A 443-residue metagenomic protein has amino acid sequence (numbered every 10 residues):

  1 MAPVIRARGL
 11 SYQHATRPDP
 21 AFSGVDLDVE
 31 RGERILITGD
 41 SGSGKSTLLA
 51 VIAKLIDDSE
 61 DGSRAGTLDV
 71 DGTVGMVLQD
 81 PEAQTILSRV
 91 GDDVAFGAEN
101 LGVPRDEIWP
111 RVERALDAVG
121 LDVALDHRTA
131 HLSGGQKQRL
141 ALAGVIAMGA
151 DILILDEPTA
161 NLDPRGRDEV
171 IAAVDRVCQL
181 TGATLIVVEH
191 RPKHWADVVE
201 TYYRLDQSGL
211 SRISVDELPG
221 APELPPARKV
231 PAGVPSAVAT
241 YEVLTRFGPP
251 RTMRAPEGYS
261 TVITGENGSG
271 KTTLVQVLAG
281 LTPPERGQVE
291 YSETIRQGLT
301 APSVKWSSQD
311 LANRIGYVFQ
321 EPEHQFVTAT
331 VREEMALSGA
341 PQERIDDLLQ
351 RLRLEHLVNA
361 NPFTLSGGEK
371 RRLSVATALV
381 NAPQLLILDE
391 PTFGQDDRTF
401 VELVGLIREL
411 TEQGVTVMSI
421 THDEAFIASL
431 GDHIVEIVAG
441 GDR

Functional and structural regions predicted by a protein language model:
A53, A279: Helix-to-loop junction immediately C-terminal to a conserved catalytic motif
K54-V77, Q288-D310: ABC ATPase NBD Q-loop/coupling interface
E107-A124, Q342-V358: Conserved ABC ATPase "signature" region
R128-L132, Q136, N361-L365, E369: Conserved ABC ATPase signature
L142, V375: Hydrophobic anchor residue at the start of the ABC signature
I146, A378-L379: ABC ATPase C-loop
G149, A382: Conserved catalytic motifs of ABC-family nucleotide-binding domains
L153-E157, L386-E390: Catalytic Walker B motif of ABC-type/P-loop ATPase nucleotide-binding domains
